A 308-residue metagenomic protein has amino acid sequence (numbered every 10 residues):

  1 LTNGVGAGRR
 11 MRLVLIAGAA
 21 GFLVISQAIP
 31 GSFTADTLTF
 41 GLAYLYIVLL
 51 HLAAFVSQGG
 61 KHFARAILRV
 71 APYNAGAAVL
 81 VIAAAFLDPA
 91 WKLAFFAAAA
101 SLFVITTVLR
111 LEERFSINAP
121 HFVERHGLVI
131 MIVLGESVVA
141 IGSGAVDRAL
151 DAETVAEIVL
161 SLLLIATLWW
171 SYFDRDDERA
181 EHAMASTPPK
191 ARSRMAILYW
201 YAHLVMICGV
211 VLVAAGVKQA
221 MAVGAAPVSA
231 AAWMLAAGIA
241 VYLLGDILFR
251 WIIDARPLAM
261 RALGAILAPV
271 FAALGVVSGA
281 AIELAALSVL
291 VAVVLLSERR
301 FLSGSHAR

Functional and structural regions predicted by a protein language model:
T2, R9-R10, G18-F33, L42 (+6 more regions): Predominantly late transmembrane helices and immediately cytosolic-facing juxtamembrane segments
A90-A94, S278-V289: Loop-to-transmembrane alpha-helix initiation sites
A272, A281-I282, V289-E298: Short, amphipathic C-terminal "tail helix"
A307-R308: Cytosolic/matrix-facing juxtamembrane and C-terminal tails of multi-pass cellular membrane proteins
